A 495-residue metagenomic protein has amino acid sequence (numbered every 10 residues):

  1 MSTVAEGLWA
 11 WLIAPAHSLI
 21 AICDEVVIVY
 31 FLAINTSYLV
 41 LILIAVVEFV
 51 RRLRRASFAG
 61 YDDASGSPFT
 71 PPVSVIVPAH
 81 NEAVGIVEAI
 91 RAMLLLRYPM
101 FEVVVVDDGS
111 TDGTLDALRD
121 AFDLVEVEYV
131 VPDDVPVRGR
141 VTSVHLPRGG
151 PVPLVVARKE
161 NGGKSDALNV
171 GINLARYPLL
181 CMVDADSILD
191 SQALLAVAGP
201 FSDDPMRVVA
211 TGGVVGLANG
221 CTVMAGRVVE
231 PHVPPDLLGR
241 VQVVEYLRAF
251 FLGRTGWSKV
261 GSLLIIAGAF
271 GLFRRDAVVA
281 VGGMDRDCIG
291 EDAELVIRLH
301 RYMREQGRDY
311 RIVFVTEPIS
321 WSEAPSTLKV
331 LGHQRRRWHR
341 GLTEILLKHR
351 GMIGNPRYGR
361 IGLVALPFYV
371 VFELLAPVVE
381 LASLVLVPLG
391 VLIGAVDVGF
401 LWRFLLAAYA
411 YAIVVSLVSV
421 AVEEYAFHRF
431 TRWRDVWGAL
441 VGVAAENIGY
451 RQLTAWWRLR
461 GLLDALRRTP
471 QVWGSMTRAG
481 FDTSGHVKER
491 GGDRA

Functional and structural regions predicted by a protein language model:
M1-F69, R254, S383-L386, S416-V422 (+2 more regions): N-terminal membrane-anchoring/stem segments of glycan-assembly enzymes
I42-M100, R119: N-terminal signal-anchor transmembrane helix
P71-S74, E102, V279, E294: Cell-envelope/extracellular polymer assembly enzymes that use nucleotide-activated donors
D107-V127: A conserved acidic beta->alpha catalytic loop
V127-N169, N173, Y177, S191-C288 (+3 more regions): Long helical/loop segments within the catalytic core of UDP-sugar-dependent glycosyltransferases, especially the large
L180: Short aromatic/hydrophobic "clamp" motif used to bind/position activated sugar donors
A277-A280, C288-V313: A short, conserved alpha-helix in the catalytic core of glycosyltransferases
F368-L466: Membrane-embedded multi-pass helical conduit in multi-pass membrane proteins, especially envelope-biosynthetic
